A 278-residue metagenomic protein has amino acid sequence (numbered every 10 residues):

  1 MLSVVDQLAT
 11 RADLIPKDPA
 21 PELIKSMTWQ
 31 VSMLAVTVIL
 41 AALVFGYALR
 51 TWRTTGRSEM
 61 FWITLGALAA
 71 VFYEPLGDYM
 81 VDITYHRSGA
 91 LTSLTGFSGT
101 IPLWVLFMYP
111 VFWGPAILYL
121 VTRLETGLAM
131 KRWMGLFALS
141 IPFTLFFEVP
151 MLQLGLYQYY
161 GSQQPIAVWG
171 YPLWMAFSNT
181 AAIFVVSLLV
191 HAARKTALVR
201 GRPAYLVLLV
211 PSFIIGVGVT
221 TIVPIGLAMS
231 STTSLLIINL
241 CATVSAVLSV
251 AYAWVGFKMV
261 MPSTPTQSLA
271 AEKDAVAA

Functional and structural regions predicted by a protein language model:
M1-A278: Aromatic-rich, lipid-facing transmembrane alpha helices and their immediate juxtamembrane interface loops in integral
